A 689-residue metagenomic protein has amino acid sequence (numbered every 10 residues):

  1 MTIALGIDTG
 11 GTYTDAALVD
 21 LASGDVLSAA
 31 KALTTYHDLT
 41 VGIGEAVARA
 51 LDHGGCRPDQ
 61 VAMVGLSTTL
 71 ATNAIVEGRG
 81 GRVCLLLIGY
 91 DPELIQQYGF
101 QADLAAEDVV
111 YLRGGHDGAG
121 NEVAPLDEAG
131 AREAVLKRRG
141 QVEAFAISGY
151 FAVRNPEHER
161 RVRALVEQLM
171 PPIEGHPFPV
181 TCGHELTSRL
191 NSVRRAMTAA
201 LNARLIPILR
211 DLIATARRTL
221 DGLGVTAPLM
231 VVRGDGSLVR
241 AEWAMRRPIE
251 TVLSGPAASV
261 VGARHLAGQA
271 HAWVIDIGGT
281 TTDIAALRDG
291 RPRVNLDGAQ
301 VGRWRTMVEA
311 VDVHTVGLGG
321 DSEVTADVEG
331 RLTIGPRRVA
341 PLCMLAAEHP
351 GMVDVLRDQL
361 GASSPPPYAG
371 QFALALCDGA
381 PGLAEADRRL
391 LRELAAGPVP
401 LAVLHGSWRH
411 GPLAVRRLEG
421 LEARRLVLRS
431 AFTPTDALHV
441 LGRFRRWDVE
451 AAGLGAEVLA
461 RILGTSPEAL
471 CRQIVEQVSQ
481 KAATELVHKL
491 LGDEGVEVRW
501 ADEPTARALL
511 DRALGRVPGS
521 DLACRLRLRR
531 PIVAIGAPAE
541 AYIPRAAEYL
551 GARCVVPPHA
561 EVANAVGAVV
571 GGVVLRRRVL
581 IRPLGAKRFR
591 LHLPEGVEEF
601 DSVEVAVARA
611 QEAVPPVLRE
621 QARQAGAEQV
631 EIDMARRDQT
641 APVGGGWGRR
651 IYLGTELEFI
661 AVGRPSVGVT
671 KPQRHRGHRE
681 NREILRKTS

Functional and structural regions predicted by a protein language model:
M1-P672: N-terminally biased helix-coil "hinge/interface" segments that flank
K671-S689: Short, low-complexity, charge-dense intrinsically disordered segments
